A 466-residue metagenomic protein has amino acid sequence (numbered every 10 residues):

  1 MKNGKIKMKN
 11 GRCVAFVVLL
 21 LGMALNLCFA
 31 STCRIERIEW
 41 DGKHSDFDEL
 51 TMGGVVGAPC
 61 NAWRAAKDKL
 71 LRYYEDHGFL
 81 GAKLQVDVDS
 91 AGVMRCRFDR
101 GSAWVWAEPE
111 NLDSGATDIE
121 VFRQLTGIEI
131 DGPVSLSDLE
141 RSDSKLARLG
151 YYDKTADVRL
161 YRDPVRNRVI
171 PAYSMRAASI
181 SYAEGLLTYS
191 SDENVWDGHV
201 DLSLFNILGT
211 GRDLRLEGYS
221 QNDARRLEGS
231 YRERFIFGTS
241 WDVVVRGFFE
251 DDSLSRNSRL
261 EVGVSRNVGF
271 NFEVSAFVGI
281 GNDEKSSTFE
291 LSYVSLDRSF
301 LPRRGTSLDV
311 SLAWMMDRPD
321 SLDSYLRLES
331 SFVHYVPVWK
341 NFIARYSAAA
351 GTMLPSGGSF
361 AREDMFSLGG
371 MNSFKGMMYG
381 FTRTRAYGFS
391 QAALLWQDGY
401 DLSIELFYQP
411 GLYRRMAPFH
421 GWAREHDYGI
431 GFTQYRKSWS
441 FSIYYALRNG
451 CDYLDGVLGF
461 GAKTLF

Functional and structural regions predicted by a protein language model:
M1-N26: Short, basic, low-complexity termini and linkers enriched in Ser/Thr/Gly/Pro that act as targeting/leader peptides
A30-V195, H199-D201, R215-E233, S258 (+4 more regions): Periplasmic polypeptide-binding modules associated with outer-membrane biogenesis and secretion
G81, A103-V105, A116-T117, E129-P133 (+12 more regions): Short beta-strands and strand-coil junctions in structured, solvent-facing domains, enriched
S135-D309, L326, F342, M365-N372 (+4 more regions): Gram-negative/organellar outer-membrane beta-barrel architecture
S181-N194, S356, R415-H426: Small/polar, glycine/serine/threonine/aspartate-rich low-complexity segments that form flexible
D283, P337-M416: Extracytoplasmic gating/loop element in the C-terminal half of outer-membrane beta-barrel translocons and assembly
T306-M316, L322-T352: Transmembrane beta-barrel strand/turn architecture of Gram-negative outer membrane proteins
